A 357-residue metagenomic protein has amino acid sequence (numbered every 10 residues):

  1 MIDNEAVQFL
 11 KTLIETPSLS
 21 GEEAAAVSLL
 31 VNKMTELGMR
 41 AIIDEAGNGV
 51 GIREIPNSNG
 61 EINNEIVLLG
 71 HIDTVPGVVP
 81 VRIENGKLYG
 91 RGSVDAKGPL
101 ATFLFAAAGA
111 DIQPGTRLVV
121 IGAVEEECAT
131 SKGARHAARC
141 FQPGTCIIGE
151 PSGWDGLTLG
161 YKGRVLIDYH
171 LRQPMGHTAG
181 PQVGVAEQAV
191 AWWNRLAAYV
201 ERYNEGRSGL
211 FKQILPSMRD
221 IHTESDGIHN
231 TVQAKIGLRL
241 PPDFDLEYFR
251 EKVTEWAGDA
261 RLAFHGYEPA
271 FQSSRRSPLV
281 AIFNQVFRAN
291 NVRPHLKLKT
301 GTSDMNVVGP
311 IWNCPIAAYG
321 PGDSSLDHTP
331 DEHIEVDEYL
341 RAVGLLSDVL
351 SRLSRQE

Functional and structural regions predicted by a protein language model:
M1-V67, T231-G237, F249-E255, V336-L340 (+1 more regions): N-terminal helical capping/dimerization or prosegment-like subdomains of hydrolases acting on amide or phosphate bonds
E5, T35-M39, E45-G47, N64 (+6 more regions): Short glycine/proline-enriched coil/turn segments at helix->beta-strand junctions
L30, L100-A110, A134-A137, A189-W193 (+2 more regions): Buried hydrophobic packing segments
I42, P151, V165-E357: Metal-dependent amide/peptide-bond hydrolase catalytic core, centered on the "pita-bread" metallohydrolase fold
I62-V119: Active-site metal-coordination/substrate-binding segment of hydrolases, especially metallo-dependent peptidases
L69-E84, T158-H170, Q285, A317: Acidic-glycine-rich active-site phosphate/pyrophosphate-binding loop
V78-V79, D155-L159, I221-D226: Short beta-strand/turn micro-motifs at beta-sheet edges
A101-L166, H170: Acidic/histidine-rich catalytic neighborhood of metal-dependent amide-processing enzymes
